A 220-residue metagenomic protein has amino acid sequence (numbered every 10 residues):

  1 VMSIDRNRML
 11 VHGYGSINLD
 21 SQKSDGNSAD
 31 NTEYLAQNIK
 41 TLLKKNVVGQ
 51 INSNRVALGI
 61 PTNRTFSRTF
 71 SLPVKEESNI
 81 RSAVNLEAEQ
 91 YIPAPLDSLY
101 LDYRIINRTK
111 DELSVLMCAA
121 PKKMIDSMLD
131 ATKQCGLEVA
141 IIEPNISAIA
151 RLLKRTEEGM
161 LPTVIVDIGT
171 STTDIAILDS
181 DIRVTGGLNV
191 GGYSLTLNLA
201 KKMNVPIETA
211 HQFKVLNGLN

Functional and structural regions predicted by a protein language model:
V1-E87, D126, G136-E138, L161: Non-catalytic, solvent-exposed interaction/assembly segments
V1-N18, N54-P61, K154-G191, L195 (+1 more regions): Gly/Thr-rich phosphate-binding beta-strand-loop-beta motif of the actin/hexokinase/Hsp70
V11-G15, A57-I60, Y103-I105, H211-N217: Flexible hinge/switch segments at interdomain interfaces of large molecular machines
S21-S24, K123-A148, S180-N220: Glycine-rich phosphate-binding loop plus the immediately following alpha-helix
E33-Q37, Y100-R108, V166, N189 (+1 more regions): A general structural signal for short secondary-structure boundary/capping elements
L42-G49, E87-P95, A131-C135, T156 (+2 more regions): Conserved, well-folded catalytic cores of nucleic-acid-processing and energy-transducing macromolecular machines
R55-R155: Active-site neighborhood for divalent-cation/phosphate handling
E112-D130, T156-T173, K202-E208: Short flexible/disordered coil segments
